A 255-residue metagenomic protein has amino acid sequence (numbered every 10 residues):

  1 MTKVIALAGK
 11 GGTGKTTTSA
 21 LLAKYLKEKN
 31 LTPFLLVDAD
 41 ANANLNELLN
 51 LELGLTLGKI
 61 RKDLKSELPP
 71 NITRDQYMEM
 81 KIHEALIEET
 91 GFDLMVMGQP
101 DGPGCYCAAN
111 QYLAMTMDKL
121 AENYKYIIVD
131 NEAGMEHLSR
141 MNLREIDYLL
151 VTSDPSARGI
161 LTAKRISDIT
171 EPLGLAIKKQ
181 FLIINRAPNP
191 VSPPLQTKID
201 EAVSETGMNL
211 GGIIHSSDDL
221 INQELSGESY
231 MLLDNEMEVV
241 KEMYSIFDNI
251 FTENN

Functional and structural regions predicted by a protein language model:
K3-A41: Walker A/P-loop phosphate-binding motif and the immediately C-terminal alpha-helix
V4-A6, P33-L35, L94, Y126-I128 (+1 more regions): Residue-level preference for the first positions of well-ordered beta-strands
E28-T90: N-terminal phosphate/diphosphate-binding loop that engages ATP/GTP or pyrophosphate donors across diverse enzyme folds
A39-N42, R186-P188, S217: Residues in the short beta-alpha loop(s) of Rossmann-like NAD(P)-binding domains
M78-E89, D93-N131: Cytosolic-facing regulatory segments adjacent to core modules
Q111-G212, N222: Conserved catalytic-core segment of NTP-binding enzymes
S226-M237: C-terminal boundary of histidine-terminating zinc-finger modules
E236-N255: Histidine-centered active-site loop/cap adjacent to the catalytic His in serine esterases/O-acetyl transfer systems
